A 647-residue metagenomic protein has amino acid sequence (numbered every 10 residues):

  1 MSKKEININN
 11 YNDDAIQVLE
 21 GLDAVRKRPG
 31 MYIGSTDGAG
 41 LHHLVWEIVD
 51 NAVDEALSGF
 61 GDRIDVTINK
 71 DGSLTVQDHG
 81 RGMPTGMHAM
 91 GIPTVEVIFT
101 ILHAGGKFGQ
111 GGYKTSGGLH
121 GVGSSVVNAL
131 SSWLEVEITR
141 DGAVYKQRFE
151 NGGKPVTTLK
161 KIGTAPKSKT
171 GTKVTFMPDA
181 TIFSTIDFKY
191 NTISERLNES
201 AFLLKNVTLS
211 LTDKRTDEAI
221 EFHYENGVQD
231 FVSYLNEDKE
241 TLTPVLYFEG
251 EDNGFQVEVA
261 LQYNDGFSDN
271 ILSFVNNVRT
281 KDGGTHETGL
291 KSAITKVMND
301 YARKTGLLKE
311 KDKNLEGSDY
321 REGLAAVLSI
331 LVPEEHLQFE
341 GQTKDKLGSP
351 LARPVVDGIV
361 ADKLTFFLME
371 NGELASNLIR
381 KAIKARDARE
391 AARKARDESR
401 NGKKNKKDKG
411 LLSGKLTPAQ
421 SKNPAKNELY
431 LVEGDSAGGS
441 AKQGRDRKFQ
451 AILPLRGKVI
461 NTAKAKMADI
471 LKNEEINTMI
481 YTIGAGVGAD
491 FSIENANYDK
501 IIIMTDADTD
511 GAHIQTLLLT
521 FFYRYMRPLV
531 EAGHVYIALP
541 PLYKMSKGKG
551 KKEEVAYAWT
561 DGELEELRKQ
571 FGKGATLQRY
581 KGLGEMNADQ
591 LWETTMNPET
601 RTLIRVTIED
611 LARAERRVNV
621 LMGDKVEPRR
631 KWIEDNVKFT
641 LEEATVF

Functional and structural regions predicted by a protein language model:
S2-D14, L22, L44-W46, D54-A56 (+12 more regions): GHKL-family ATPase ATP-binding module
K27-W46: Conserved short strand/loop->alpha-helix "switch" segment adjacent to the catalytic nucleotide/phosphoryl-transfer site
S58-F60, T85-H88, K442, I514: Conserved ATPase-coupling elements of RecA-like P-loop NTPase cores
N69, V76-G80, P84, I503-Q515: Catalytic palm subdomain of template-directed nucleic-acid polymerases, centered on the conserved carboxylate motif
M83-G105: Short conserved segment of the HATPase_c
D387-L411, N423-L429, G439, Q443-R445 (+2 more regions): C-terminal interaction appendages of subunits in large macromolecular complexes
